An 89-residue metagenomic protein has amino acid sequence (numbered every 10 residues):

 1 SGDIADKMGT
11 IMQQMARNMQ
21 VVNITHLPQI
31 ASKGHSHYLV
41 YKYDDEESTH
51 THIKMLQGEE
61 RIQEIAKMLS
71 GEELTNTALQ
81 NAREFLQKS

Functional and structural regions predicted by a protein language model:
D3-S89: C-terminal lobe/lid and adjacent interdomain/linker elements of RecA-like ASCE P-loop ATPase modules
